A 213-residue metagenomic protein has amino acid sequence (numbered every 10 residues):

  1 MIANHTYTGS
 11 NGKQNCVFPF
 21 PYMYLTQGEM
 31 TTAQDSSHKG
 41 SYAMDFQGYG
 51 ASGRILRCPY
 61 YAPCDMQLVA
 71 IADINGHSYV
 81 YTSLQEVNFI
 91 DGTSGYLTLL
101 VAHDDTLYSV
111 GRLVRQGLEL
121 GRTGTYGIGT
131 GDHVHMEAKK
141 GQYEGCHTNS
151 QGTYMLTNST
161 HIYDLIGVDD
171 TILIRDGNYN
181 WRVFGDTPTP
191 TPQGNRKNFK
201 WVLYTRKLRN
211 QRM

Functional and structural regions predicted by a protein language model:
M1-I90, R115-Q116, T125, G129 (+3 more regions): Surface-exposed, glycine-biased beta-strand/turn segments
G53-R54, V87-Y96, Y143-T148: Short, solvent-exposed loop/turn segments that connect beta-strands within catalytic domains and beta-strand-rich
L99-T106: Beta-strand/loop nucleic-acid-binding surfaces
L107-L118: Acidic, glycine-anchored pre-beta loop/turn
G121: Extracellular glycan-interaction patches encoded by glycine-rich segments
G131-K139: Histidine-centered catalytic micro-motifs
K139-D176: Short peripheral tails and domain-boundary helices/loops at the edges of structured domains
F199-M213: Short, low-complexity, charged amphipathic interaction modules
